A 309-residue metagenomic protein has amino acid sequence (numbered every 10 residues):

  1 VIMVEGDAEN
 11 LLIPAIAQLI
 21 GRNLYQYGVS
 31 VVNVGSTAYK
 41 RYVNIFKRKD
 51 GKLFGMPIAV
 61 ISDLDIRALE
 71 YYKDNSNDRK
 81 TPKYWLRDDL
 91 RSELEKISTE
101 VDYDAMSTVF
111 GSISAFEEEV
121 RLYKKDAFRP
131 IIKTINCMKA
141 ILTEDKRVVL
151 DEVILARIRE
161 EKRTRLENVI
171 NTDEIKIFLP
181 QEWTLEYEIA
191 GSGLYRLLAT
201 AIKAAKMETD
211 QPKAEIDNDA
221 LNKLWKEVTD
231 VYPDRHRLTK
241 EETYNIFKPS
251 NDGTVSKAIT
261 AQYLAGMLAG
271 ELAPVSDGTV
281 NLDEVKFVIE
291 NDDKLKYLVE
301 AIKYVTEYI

Functional and structural regions predicted by a protein language model:
V1-I309: Acidic, divalent-metal-binding catalytic cores of TOPRIM and closely related two-metal-ion phosphodiester/pyrophosphate
